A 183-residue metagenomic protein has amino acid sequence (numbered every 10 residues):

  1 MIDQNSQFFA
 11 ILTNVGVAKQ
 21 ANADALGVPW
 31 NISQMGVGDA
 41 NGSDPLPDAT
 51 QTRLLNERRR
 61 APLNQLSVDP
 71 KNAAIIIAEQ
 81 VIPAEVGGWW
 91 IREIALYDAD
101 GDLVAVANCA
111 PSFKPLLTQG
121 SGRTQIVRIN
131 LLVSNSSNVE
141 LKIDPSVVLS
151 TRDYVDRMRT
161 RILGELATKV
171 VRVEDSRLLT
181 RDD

Functional and structural regions predicted by a protein language model:
M1-L149, R172, R177-D183: N-terminal assembly/attachment segments of tailed bacteriophage virion structural proteins
V147, T151-R159: Charged, amphipathic alpha-helical linkers/stalks
R157-T160, G164-V171: Extended alpha-helical stalk/coiled-coil segments
